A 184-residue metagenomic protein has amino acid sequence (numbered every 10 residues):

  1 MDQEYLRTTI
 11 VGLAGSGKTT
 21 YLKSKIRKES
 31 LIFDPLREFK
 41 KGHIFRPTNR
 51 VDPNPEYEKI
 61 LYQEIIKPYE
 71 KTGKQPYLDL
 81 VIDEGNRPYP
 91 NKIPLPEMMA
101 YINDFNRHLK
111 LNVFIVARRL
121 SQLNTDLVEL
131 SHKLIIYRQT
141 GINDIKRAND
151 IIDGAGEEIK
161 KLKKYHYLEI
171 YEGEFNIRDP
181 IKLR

Functional and structural regions predicted by a protein language model:
M1-D2, I82: Glycine- and charge-rich intrinsically disordered segments
D2-L13, Y21, K28, N103 (+2 more regions): P-loop NTPase motor core of the ASCE superfamily
T8-S24, E64-D153: Conserved P-loop NTPase motor cores
S16-R50: Walker A/P-loop NTP-binding active-site region of P-loop NTPases, recognizing the glycine-rich GxxxxGKT/S
I32, F45-P47, I135-I136, E169-Y171: Structural signal for conserved beta-strand scaffold positions within catalytic alpha/beta enzyme cores
F33-D34, I82, A117, Y171: Short beta-strand/turn micro-motifs composed of small residues that flank or help shape donor/cofactor-binding pockets
R37, V51-E56, Q139-N143: Short, acidic/turn-prone active-site loops that include or flank metal/cofactor- and phosphate-binding residues
F45-K71: Short glycine-rich substrate-engagement loop in P-loop NTPases that contacts/grips substrate
